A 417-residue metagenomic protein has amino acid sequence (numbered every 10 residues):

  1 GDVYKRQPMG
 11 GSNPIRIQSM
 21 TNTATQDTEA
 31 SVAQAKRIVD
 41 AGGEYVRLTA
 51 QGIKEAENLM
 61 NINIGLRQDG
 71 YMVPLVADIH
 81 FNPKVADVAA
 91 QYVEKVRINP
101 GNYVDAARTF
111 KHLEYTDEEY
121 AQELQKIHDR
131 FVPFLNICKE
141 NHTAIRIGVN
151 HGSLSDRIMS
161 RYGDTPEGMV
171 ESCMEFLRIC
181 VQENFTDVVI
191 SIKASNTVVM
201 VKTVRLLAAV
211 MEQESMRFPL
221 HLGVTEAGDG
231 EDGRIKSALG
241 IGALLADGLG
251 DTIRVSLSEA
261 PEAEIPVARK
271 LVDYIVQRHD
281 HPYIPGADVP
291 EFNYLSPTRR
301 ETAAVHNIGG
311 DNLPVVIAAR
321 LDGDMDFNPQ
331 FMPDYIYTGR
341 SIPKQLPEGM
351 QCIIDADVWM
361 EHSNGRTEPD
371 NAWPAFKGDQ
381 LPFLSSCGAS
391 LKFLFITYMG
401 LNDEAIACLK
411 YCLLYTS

Functional and structural regions predicted by a protein language model:
V3, V272-N364, P369-G378, P382 (+1 more regions): Active-site loops and adjacent core secondary-structure elements that bind or stabilize anionic groups
V3-Q7, Y415-T416: Conserved small/polar residues in nucleotide/adenosyl-binding loops
I15-A30, V76-F81, I158-G168, A227-G233 (+1 more regions): Active-site mouth loops of central-metabolism enzymes
I15-T21, V46-L48, L75-I79, V96-I98 (+12 more regions): Hydrophobic faces of well-ordered beta-strands that scaffold small-molecule active sites in alpha/beta enzyme cores
G43-I64, P100-K111, E118-E119, S191-T197: Glycine-rich, proline-tolerant flexible connector loops at the mouths of alpha/beta enzymes
E55-L75, D129-I137, V210-S215: Alpha-helix-loop-beta-strand connector modules within alpha/beta enzyme cores
E94-R130, R157-G168, E368, S390-F395 (+1 more regions): Glycine-rich tight-turn/loop motif centered on a GG-T
D117-I127, M159-S296, I406-S417: Catalytic alpha/beta core domains of metabolic enzymes, predominantly
